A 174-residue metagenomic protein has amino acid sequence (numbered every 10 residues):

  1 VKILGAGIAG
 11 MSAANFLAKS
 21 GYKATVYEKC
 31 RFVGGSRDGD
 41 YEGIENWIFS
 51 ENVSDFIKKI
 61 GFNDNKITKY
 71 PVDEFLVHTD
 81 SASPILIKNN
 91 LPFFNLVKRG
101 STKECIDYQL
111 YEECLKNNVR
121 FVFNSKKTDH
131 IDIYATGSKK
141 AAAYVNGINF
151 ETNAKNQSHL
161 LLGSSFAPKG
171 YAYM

Functional and structural regions predicted by a protein language model:
V1-K2: Extreme N-terminal starter segment of soluble prokaryotic enzymes
A6, A18-D40: Glycine-rich FAD pyrophosphate-binding loop
A6, F16, C30, E104-M174: Predominantly flavin-linked oxidoreductase catalytic cores and closely associated redox partners
G10-M11: N-terminal Rossmann-fold NAD(P) dinucleotide-binding loop
F16, G34-T79, N146: N-terminal FAD cofactor-binding segment of flavoenzymes
I44-E51, K88-E112: Short beta-strand to alpha-helix junction loop
V77, I85-N90: A basic- and aromatic-enriched beta-loop-alpha substructure that forms the phosphate/nucleotide- and DNA/RNA-contacting
V77-A82, T152: Short acidic, glycine-rich loop/turn motifs
